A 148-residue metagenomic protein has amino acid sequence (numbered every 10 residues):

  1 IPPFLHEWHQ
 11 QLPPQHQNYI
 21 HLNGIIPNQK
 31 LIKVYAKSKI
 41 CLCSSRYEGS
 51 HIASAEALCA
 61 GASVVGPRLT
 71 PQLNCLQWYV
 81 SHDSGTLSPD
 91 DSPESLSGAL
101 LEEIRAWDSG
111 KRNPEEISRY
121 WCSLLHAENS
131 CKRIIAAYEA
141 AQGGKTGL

Functional and structural regions predicted by a protein language model:
L5-I25: Nucleotide-activated donor-binding/catalytic signature segment of Leloir-type glycosyltransferases, i.e., the conserved
I32, A55-C59, L73-W78: Short alpha-helical segment that forms part of, or immediately flanks, the ligand-binding pocket in carbohydrate-active
K33-S38: Short alpha-helical donor nucleotide-sugar binding micro-motif in glycosyltransferases
C41-L42, V65: A short hydrophobic beta-strand element within the catalytic core of glycosyltransferases that build diverse glycans
R46: Aromatic "clamp/platform" in nucleotide-sugar-dependent glycosyltransferases that forms part of the donor/acceptor
S63-Q72: Short hydrophobic beta-strand element within catalytic cores of glycosyltransferases and related nucleotide-activated
H82-P93, E102-D108: Conserved acidic donor-binding segment of nucleotide-sugar-dependent glycosyltransferases
D108-G143, G147: A charged, aromatic-enriched C-terminal amphipathic alpha-helix characteristic of glycosyltransferases across folds
